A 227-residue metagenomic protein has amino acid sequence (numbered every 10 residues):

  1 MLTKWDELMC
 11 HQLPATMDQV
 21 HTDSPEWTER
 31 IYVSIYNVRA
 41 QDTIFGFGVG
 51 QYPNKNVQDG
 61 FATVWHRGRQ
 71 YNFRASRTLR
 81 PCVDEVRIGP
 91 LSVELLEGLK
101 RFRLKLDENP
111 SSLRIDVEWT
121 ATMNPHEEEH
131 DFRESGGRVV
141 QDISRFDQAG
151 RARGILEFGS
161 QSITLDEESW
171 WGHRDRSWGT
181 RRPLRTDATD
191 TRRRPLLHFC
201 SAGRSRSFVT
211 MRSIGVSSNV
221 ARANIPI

Functional and structural regions predicted by a protein language model:
M1-I227: Structured soluble/peripheral alpha/beta segments that form catalytic or ligand/cofactor-binding pockets
